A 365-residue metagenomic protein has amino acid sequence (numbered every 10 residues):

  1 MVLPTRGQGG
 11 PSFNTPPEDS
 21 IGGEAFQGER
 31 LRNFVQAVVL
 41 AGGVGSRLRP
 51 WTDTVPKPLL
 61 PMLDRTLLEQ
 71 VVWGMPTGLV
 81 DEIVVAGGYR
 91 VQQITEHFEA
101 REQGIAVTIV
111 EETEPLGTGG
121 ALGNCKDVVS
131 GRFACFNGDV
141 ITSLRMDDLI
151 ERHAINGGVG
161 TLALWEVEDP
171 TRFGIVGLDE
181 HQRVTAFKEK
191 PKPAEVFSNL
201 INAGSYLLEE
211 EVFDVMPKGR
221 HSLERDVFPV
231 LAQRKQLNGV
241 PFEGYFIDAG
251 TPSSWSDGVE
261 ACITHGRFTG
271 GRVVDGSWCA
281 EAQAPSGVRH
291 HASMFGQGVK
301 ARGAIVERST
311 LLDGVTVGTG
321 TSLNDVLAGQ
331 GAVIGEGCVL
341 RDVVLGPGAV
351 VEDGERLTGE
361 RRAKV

Functional and structural regions predicted by a protein language model:
V2-R6, F13-N14, D19-I21: Short terminal hydrophobic/aromatic SLiMs and anchors at protein ends
R6, G22, I305-V306, T310-V365: Glycine-rich hexapeptide-repeat left-handed beta-helix
G22-T95, I105: N-terminal glycine-rich phosphate-binding loop and ensuing alpha1 helix
L59, I175-L178, F228, G239: A structural signal for short hydrophobic beta-strand segments in well-ordered beta-sheet cores
V84-G87, L164, L327: Short internal beta-strands
T95-E180, P217: Conserved beta-loop-beta/alpha segment of the NTase-like Rossmann-fold superfamily that binds/positions NTPs
F133-A134, I141, D147-A154, E168-P170 (+1 more regions): Catalytic-core segments of class I nucleotidyltransferases/pyrophosphorylases that form NMP-activated intermediates
A232-G318, S322: Extended, small-residue-rich solenoid/repeat segments and analogous flexible loops that form exposed scaffolds
